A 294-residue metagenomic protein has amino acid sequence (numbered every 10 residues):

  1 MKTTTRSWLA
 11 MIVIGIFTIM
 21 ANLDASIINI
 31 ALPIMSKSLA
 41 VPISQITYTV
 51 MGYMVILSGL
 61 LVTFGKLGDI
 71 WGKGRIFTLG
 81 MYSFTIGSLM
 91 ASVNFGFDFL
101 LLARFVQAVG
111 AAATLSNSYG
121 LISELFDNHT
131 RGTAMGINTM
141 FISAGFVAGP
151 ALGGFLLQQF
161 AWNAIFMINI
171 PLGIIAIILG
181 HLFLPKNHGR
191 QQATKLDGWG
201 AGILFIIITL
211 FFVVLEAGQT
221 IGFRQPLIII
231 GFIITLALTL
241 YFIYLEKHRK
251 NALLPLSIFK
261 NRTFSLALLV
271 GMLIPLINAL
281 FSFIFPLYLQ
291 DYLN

Functional and structural regions predicted by a protein language model:
M1-F183, G189: Transmembrane-helix bundle of Major Facilitator Superfamily
S7-I16, M20, I28-N29, I43 (+4 more regions): 12-transmembrane solute porter fold
F17-A31, I56-G59, K73, I165 (+4 more regions): Short helix-kink/termination motifs in transmembrane helices of multi-pass secondary transporters
I28, M51, F64, L102 (+6 more regions): Hydrophobic/aromatic residues in alpha-helical transmembrane segments
K37-S38, V213-R224, L253, Q290-N294: Membrane-interface helix termini and inter-helical loops of multi-pass transporters
F95-G96, D127, Q158, F183-K186 (+4 more regions): Short helix-capping/hinge motifs at transmembrane helix termini and TM-loop junctions
I170-G189, F205-A217, I233-R249: C-terminal membrane-cytosol helix-exit motif in multi-pass small-molecule transporters
P185-G202, H248-L256: Flexible cytoplasmic inter-helical loops of multi-pass small-molecule transporters
